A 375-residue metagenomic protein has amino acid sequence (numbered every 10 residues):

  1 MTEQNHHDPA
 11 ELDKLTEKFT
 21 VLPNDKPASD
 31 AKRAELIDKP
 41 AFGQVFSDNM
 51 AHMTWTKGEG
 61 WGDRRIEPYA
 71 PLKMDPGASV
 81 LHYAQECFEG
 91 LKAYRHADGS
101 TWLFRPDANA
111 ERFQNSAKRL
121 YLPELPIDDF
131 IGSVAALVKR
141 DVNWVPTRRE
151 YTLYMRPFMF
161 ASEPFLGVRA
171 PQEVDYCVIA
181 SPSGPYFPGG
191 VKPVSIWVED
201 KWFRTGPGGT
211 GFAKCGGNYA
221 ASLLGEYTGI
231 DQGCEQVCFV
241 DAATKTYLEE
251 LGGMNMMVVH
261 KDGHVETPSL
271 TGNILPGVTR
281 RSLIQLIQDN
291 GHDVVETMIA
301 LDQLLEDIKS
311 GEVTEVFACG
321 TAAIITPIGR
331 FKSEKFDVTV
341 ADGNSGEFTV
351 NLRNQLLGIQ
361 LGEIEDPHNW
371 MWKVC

Functional and structural regions predicted by a protein language model:
T2-L137, F165-C375: Helix-start/capping segments and mature chain N-termini
I127-D129, L137-E150: Charged, gly/pro-rich active-site loop segments
R140, F160-S162: Intrinsically disordered, low-complexity linker/loop segments enriched in Gly/Pro and charged/polar residues
P146-R156, F160: Extended, Lys/Arg-enriched charged tracts that mediate electrostatic binding to polyanionic substrates
